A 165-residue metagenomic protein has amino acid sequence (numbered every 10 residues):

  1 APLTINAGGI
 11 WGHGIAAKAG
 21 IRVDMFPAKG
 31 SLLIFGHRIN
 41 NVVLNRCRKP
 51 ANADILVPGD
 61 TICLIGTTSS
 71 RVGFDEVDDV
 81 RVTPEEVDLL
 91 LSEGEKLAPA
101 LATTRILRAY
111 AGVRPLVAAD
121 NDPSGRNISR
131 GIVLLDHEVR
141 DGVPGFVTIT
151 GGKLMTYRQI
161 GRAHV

Functional and structural regions predicted by a protein language model:
A1-L3, A7: Core beta-strand elements of the Rossmann-like FAD/NAD(P) dinucleotide-binding domain in flavoenzyme oxidoreductases
L3, G14-A17, I21-S31, F35-L64 (+1 more regions): C-terminal catalytic lobe of FAD-dependent flavoproteins
